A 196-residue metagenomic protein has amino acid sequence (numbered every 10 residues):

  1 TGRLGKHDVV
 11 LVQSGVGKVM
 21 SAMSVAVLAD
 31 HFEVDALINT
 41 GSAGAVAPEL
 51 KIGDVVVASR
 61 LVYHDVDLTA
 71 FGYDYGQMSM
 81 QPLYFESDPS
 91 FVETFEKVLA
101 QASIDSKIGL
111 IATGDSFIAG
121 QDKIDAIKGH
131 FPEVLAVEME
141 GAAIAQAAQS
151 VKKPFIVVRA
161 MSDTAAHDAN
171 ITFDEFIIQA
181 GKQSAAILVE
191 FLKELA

Functional and structural regions predicted by a protein language model:
T1-E93, V98-Q101: Metabolite-binding pocket within alpha/beta catalytic cores that recognizes anionic/polar moieties
V10-S14, A112, V158: Active-site-proximal beta-strand elements of phosphoester/diester hydrolases
G41, M139-V151, Q183-A185, V189-L192: Conserved catalytic block of serine-dependent lipid acyl chemistry
L61-Y63, G114, M161-D163: Short glycine-enriched loops at secondary-structure junctions
F71-A136, A147, V151: Active-site rim beta-loop-alpha module in soluble metabolic enzymes
D122, I127-E138, A142-I177: Active-site-adjacent mobile loop/cap segments within catalytic or ligand-binding domains
A165-A196: His/Asp/Glu-rich mid-to-C-terminal helical/loop segments that flank catalytic regions of hydrolases
